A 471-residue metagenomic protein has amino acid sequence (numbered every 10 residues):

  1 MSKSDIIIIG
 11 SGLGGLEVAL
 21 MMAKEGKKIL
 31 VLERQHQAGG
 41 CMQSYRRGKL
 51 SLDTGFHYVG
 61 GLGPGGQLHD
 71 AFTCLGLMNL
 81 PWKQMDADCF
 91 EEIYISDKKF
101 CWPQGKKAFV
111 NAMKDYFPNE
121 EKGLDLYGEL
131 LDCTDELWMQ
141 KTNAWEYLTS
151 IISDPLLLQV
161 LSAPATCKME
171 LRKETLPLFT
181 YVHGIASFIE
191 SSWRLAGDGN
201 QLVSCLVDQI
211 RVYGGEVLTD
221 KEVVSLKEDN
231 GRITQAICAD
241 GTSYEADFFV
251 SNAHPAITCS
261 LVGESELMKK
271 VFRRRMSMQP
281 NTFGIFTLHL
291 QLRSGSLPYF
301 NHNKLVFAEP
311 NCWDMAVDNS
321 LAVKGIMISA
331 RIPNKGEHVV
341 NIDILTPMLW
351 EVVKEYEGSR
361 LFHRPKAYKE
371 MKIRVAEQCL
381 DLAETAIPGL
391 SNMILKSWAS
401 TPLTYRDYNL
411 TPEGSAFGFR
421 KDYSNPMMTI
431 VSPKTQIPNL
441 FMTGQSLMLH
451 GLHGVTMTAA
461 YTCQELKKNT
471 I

Functional and structural regions predicted by a protein language model:
S2-N119: N-terminal glycine-rich phosphate/pyrophosphate-binding loop and immediately adjacent elements
F56, Q445-K467: A conserved FAD-binding loop/helix module that cradles the flavin
I95-L176: Rossmann-like flavin
L158-K168, T385-L449: A glycine-rich dinucleotide-binding beta-alpha-beta segment and adjacent secondary-structure elements that constitute
H183-I233, I237: Helical element adjacent to the flavin cofactor pocket in flavoenzyme catalytic cores
V224-E337: Mid-domain catalytic core of redox enzymes that form a hydrophobic substrate pocket/lid adjacent to a catalytic redox
E228, K468-I471: Active-site-proximal substrate-binding core of FAD-dependent oxidoreductases
S294-S400: C-terminal segments that line or cap access tunnels to active or ligand-binding sites in enzymes and enzyme-associated
